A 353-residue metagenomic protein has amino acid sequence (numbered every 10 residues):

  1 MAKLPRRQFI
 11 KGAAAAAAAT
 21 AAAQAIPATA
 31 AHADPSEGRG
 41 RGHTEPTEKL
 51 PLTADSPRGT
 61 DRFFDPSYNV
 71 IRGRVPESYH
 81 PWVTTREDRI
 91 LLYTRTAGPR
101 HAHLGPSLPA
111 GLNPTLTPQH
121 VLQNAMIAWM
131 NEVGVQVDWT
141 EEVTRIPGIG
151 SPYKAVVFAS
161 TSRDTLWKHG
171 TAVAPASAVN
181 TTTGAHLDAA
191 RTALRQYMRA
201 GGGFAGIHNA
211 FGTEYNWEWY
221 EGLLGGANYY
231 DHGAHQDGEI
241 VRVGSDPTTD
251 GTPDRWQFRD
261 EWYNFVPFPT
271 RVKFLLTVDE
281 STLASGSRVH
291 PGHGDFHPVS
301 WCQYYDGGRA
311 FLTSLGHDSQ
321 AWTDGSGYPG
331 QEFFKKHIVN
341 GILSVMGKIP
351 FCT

Functional and structural regions predicted by a protein language model:
A2, Q8-T29: N-terminal export signals
Q24-R41: C-terminal region of N-terminal signal peptides and the immediate post-cleavage residues of exported proteins
G38-Y153, I342, P350: Aromatic-Pro/Gly-enriched surface loop or interdomain linker that acts as a lid/target-recognition segment
F64-P76, G226-L312: Catalytic beta-strand/loop cores that center a nucleophilic Ser/Cys/Thr and support acyl-enzyme chemistry
L91-T94, D138-W139, K154-A159, M198 (+3 more regions): Structural recognition of the beta-strand scaffold that forms the well-ordered cores of secreted hydrolase catalytic
T96-P99, T144-I146, T161-T165, F204 (+3 more regions): Solvent-exposed loop/turn segments at secondary-structure junctions within structured extracellular/periplasmic domains
H103-A110, P114, P118-V121, P253 (+3 more regions): A conserved amphipathic helix/loop scaffold that creates a polar/acidic microenvironment used either to coordinate
R163-D254: A glycine-rich, often tryptophan-bearing local segment used as a flexible ligand/cofactor-contacting loop or short
